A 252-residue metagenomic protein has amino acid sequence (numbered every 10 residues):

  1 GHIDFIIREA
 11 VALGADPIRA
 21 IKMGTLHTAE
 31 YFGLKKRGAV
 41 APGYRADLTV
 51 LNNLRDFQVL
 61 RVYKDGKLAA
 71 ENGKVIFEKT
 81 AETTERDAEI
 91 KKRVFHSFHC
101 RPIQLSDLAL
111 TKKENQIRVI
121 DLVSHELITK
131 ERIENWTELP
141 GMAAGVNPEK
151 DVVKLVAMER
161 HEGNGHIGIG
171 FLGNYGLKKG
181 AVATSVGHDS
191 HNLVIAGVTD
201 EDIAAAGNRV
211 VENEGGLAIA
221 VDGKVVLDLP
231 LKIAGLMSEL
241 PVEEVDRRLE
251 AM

Functional and structural regions predicted by a protein language model:
H2-G14, I18-M252: Active-site microenvironment of metallo-dependent hydrolases
